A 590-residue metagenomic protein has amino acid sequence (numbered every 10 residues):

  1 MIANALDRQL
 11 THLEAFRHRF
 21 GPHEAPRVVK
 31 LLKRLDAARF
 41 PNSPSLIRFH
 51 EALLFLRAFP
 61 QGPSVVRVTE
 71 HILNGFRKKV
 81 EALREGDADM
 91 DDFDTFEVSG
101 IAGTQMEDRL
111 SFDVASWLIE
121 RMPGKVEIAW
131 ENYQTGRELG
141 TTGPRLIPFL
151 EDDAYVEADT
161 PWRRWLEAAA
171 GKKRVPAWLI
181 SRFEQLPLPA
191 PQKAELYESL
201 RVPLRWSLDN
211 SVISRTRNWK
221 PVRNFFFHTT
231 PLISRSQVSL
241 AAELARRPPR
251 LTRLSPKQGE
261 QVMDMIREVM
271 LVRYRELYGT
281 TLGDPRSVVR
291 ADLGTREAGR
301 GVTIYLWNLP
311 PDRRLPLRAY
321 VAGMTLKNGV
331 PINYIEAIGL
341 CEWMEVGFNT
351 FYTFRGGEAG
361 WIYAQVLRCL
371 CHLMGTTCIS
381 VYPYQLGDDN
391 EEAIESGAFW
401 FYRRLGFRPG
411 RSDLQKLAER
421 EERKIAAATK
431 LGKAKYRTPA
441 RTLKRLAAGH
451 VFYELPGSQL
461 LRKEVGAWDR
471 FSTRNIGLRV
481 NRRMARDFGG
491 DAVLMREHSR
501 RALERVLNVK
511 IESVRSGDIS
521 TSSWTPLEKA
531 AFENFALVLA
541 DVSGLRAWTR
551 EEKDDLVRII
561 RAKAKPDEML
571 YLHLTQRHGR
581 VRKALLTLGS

Functional and structural regions predicted by a protein language model:
M1-A158, W162, T429-S590: Long, compositionally biased intrinsically disordered regions
A115-V272: Long, charge-dense tracts
W117, W130, W162-W165, W178 (+9 more regions): A residue-identity detector for tryptophan
L118, T141-E151, T160-A169, W178-R182 (+4 more regions): Acyl-donor binding region in acyl/amide transferases
R250-R355, A364-M374, R561-A562: A conserved beta-strand-loop-helix scaffold within acyl/acetyltransferase catalytic domains
G387-L461: Acidic/histidine-rich catalytic neighborhood
